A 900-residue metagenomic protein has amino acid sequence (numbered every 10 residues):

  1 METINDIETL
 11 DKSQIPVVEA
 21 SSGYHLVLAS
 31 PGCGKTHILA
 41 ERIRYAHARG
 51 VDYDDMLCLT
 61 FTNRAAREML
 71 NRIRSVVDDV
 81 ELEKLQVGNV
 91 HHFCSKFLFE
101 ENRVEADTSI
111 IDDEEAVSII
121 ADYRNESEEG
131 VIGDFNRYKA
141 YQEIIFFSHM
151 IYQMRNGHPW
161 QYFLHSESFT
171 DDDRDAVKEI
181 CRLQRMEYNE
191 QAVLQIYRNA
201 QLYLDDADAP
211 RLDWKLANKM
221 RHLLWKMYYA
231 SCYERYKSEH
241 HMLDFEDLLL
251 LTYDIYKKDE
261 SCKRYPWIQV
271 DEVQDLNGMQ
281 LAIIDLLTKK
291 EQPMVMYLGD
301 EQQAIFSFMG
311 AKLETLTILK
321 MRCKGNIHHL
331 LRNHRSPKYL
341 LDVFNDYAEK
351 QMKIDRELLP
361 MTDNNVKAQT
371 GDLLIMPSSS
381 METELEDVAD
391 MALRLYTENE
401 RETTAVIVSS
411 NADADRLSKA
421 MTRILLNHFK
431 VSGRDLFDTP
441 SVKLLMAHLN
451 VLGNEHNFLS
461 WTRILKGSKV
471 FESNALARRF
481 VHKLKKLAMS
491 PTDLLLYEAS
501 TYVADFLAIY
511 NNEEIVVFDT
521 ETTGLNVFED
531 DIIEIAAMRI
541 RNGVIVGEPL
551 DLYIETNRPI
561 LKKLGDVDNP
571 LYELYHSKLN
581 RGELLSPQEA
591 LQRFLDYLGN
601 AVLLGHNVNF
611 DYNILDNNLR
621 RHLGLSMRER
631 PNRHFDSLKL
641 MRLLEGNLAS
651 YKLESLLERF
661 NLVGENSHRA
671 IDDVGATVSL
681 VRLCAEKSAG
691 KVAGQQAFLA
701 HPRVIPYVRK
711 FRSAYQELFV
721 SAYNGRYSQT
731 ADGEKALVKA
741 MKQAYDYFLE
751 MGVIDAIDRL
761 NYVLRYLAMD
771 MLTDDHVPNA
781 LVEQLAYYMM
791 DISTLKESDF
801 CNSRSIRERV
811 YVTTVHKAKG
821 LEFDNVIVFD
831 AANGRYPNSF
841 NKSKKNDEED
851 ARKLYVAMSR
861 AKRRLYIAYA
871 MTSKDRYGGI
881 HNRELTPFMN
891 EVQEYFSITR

Functional and structural regions predicted by a protein language model:
M1-D107, R264, N345, A818 (+2 more regions): P-loop NTPase Walker
E2, Y45, G278-T370, I375 (+2 more regions): Conserved RecA-like helicase ATPase core segment that couples NTP binding/hydrolysis to strand translocation
T3-E19, G23-P31, A116, R211 (+4 more regions): Conserved helicase NTPase motor core
L26-L39, I43, K324-N326, N333-L426 (+2 more regions): Helicase P-loop NTPase motor core
D55-D175, T317, R633, S655-E658: Conserved P-loop NTPase-based nucleic-acid remodeling module centered on helicase motor cores
L223-K226, N454-V516, G524, R539-I540 (+1 more regions): Accessory C-terminal helicase-associated subdomains
E513-V516, T523-L623, R628, S650 (+2 more regions): Conserved non-catalytic scaffold segment of RNase H-like nuclease domains
L683, C801-R809, A832-R900: C-terminal accessory regions
